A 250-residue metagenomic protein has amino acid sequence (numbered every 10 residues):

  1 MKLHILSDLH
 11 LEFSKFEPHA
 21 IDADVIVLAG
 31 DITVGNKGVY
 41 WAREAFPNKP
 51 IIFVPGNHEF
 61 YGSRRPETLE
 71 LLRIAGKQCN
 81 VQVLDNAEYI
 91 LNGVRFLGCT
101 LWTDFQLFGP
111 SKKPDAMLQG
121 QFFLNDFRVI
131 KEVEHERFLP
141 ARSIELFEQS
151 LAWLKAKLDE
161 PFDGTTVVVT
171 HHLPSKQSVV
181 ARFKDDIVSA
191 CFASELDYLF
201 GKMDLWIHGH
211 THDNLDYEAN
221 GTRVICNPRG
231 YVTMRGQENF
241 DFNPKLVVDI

Functional and structural regions predicted by a protein language model:
M1-F53, E59-T68, V129, P140: N-terminal active-site segment of His-dependent metallophosphoesterases
M1-H4, E88-G98, E218-R223: Beta-strand-turn-beta hairpins that frame and shape the catalytic cleft of phosphate-ester-processing enzymes
I5-S7, I26-D31, I52-N57, Q82-N86 (+3 more regions): Active-site neighborhood of phospho(di)ester-bond hydrolases with catalytic His/Asp-centered motifs
H10-K15, T33-K37, H58-T68, E88-L91 (+4 more regions): Active-site environment of divalent metal-dependent phosphoester hydrolases
D22-D24, N48-K49, D163, M203 (+1 more regions): Short, well-ordered alpha-helix to beta-strand connector turns
I52-E59, R64-F127: A basic- and aromatic-enriched beta-loop-alpha substructure that forms the phosphate/nucleotide- and DNA/RNA-contacting
C79, V180, D186-D204, H212-I250: Binuclear metal-dependent phosphoesterase catalytic core
L97-V167, H172-F183: Active-site-proximal loop/helix segment associated with metal-binding centers of metalloenzymes
